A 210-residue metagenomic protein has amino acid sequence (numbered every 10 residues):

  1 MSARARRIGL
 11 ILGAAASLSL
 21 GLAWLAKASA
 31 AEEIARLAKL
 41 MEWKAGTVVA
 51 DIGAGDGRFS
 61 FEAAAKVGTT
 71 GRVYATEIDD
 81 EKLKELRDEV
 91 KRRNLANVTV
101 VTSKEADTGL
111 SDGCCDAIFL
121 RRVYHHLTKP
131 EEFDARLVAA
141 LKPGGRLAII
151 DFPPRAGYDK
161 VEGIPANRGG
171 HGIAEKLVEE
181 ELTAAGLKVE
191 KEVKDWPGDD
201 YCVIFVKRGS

Functional and structural regions predicted by a protein language model:
K44-T47, T108-I118: A short acidic, Gly/Pro-enriched loop at the edge of an enzyme's catalytic core that lines a small-molecule cofactor
A45-G55: Conserved class I S-adenosyl-L-methionine
A64-G68, E131-R146: A short glycine-rich, Lys/Arg-flanked "PGG" loop and its adjoining helix->strand segment in the class I
L83, R146-L177: Conserved class I S-adenosyl-L-methionine
R93-A106: Conserved SAM-binding strand-loop segment of SAM-dependent methyltransferases
C114-E131: A short SAM/SAH-binding and catalytic strip from SAM-dependent methyltransferases
E190-S210: Core SAM-dependent methyltransferase catalytic element
